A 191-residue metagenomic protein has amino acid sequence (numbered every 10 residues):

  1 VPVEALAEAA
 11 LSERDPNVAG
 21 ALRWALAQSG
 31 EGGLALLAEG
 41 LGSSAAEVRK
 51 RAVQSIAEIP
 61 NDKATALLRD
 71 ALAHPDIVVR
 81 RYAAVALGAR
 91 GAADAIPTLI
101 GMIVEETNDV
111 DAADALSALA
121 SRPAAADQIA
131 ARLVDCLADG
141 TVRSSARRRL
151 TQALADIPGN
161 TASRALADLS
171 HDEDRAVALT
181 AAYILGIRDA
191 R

Functional and structural regions predicted by a protein language model:
V1, E8, P16-G42, E47-D70 (+6 more regions): Structural detector for internal amphipathic alpha-helices that build alpha-solenoid repeat scaffolds
H74-P75, E173: Acidic di-acidic motifs
V104-T107, A167-E173: TPR/TPR-like (Sel1-like) alpha-helical repeat modules
I129: Surface "functional belts" at beta-alpha junctions
D139-G140: Helix-loop junctions that connect tandem helical modules in alpha-solenoid scaffolds
